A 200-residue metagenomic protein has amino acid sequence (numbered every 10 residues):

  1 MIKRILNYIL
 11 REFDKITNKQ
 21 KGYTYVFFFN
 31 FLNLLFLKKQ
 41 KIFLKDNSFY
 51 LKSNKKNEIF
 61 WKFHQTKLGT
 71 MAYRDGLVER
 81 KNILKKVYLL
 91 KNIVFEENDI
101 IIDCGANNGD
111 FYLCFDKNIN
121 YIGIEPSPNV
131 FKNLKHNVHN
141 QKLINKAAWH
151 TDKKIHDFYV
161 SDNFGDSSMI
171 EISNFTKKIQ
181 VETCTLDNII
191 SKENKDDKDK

Functional and structural regions predicted by a protein language model:
M1-K200: Phosphate/nucleotide-binding beta-alpha loop and adjacent structural elements of enzyme active sites
